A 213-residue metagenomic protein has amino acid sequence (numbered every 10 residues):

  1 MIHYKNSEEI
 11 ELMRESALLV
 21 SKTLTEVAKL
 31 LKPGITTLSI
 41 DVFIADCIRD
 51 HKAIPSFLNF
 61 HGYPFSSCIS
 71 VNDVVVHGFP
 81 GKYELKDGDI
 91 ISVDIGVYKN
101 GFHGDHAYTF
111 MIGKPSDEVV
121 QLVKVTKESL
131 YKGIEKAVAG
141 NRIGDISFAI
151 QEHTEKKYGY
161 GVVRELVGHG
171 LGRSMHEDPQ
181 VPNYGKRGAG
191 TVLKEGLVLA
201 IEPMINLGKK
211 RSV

Functional and structural regions predicted by a protein language model:
M1-V213: Active-site neighborhoods and metal-handling regions in enzymes and metal-associated proteins
